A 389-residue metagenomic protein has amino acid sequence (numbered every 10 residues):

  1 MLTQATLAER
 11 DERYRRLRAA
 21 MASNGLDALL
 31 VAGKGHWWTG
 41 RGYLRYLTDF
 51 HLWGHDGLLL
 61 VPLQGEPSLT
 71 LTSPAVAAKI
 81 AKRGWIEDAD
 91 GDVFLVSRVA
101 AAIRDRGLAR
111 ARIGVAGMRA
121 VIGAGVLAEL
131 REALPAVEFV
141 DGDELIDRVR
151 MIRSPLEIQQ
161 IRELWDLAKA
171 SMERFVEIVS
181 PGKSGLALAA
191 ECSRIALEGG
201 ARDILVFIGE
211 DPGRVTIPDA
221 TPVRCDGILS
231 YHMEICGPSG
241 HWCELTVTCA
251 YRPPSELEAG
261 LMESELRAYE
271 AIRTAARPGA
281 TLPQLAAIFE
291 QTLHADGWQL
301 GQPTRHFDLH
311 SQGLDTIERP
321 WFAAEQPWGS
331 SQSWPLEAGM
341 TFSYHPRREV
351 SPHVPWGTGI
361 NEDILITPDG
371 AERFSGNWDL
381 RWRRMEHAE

Functional and structural regions predicted by a protein language model:
M1-E389: Active-site neighborhoods and metal-handling regions in enzymes and metal-associated proteins
